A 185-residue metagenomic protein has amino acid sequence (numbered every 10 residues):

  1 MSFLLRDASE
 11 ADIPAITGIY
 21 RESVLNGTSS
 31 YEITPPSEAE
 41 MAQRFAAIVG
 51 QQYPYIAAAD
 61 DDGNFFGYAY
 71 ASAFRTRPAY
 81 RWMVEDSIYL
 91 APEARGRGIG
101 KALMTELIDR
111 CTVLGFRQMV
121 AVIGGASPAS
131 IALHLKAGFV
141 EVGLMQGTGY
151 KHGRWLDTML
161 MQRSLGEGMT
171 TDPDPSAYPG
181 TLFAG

Functional and structural regions predicted by a protein language model:
L4-I16: A short beta-loop-alpha structural element at the N-terminal edge of CoA-dependent acyl/N-acetyltransferase catalytic
D7, P35-E93, M104-T105, S164-L165: Acetyl-CoA-dependent GNAT
T17-R44: Conserved GNAT-fold acetyl-CoA-binding loop/helix
Y70-A73, P78, V120-I123, L135 (+2 more regions): Conserved catalytic-core motifs of GNAT/GCN5-like acyltransferases
R95, A121-I131: Conserved beta-strand-loop-alpha-helix junction that forms the acyl-donor binding cleft
G96-D109, A132-K136: Conserved acetyl-CoA-binding loop-helix of GNAT-fold acetyltransferases
C111-I123: Conserved GNAT acetyl-CoA-binding A-motif
G147-G185: C-terminal "cap" of GNAT-fold acetyltransferases
